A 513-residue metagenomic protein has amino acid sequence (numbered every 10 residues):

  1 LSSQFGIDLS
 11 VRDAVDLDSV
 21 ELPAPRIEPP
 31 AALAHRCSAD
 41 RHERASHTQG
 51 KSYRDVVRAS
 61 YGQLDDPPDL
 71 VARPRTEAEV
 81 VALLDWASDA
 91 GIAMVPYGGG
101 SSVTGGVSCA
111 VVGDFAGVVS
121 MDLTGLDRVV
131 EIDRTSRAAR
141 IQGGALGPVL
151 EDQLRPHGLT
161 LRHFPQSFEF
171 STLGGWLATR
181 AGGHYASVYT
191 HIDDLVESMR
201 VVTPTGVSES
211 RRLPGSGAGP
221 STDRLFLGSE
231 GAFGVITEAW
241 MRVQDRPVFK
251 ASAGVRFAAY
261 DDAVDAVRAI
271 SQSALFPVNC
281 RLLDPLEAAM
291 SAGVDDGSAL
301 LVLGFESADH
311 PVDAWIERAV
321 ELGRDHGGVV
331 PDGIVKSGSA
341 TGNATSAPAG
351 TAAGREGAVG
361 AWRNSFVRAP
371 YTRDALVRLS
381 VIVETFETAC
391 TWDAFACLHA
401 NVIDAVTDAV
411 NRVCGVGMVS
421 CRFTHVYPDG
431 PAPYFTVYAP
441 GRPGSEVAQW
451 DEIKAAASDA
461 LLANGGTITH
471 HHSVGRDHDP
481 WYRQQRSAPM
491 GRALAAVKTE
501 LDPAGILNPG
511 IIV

Functional and structural regions predicted by a protein language model:
L1-A32, L83: Flexible inter-domain linker/hinge segments
S19, P25-Y61, D245, A251-A259 (+3 more regions): C-terminal substrate-recognition/cap domain of FAD-linked oxidoreductases
I27-E28, S38-T124, L161: Glycine-rich N-terminal segment of FAD-binding domains in flavoprotein oxidoreductases, spanning the beta-loop-helix
D69-V71, G113-V118, A138, V381-A389 (+2 more regions): Glycine-rich tight-turn/loop motif centered on a GG-T
D127-R281, S346-P348, I506: FAD-binding subdomain of flavoenzyme oxidoreductases
G475-V513: Activity-critical C-terminal alpha-helical subdomain
